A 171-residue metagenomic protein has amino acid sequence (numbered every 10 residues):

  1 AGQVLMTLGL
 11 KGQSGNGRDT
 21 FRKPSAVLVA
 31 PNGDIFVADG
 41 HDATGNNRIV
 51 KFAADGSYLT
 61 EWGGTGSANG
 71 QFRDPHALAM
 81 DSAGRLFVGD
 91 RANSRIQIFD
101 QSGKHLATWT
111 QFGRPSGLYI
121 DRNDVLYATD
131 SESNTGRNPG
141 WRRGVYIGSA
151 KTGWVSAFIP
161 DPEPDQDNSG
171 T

Functional and structural regions predicted by a protein language model:
A1-T171: Eukaryotic scaffold repeat domains enriched in small/polar residues
